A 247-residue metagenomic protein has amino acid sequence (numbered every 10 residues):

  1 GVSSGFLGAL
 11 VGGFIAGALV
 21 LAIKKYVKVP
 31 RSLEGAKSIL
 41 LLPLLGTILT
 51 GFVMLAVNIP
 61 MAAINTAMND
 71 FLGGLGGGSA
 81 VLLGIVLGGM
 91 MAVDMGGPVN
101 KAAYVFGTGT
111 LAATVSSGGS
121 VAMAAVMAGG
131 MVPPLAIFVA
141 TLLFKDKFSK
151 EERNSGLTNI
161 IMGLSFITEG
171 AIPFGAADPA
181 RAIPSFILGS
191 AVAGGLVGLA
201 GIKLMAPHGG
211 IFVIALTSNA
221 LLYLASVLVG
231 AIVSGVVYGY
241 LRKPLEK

Functional and structural regions predicted by a protein language model:
G1-R31, A36-L245: Pore-lining transmembrane helices
